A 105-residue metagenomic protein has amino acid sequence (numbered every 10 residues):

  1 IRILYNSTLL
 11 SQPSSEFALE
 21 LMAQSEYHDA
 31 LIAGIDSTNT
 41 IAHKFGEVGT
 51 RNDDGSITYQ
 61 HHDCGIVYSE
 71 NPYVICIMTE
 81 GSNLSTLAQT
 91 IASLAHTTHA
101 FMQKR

Functional and structural regions predicted by a protein language model:
I1-R105: Penicillin-recognizing serine hydrolase domain
